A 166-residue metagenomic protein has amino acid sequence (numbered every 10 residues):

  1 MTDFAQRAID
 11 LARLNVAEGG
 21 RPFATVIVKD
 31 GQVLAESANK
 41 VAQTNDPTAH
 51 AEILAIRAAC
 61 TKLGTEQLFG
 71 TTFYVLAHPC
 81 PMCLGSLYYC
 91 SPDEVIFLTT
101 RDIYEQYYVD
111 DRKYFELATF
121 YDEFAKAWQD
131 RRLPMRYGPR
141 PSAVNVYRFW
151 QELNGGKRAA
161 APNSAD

Functional and structural regions predicted by a protein language model:
M1-E18, S86-D166: Zinc-dependent deaminase
A8, A12-N15, T25, A51 (+1 more regions): Small-residue (primarily alanine) positions within well-ordered alpha-helices, especially packing/interaction faces
G19-F23, F69: Short, basic and Ser/Thr-rich N-terminal targeting/leader segments
F23-G31: Short beta-strand scaffold segments in enzyme catalytic cores
A35-S37: Short hydrophobic alpha-helix segments
K40-I53: A short, polar/charged loop-to-alpha-helix boundary motif
V41, V75, T99: Residues that line or immediately flank small-molecule/substrate-binding pockets and catalytic motifs
R57-E94: Helix-adjacent hinge/juxtasegments
